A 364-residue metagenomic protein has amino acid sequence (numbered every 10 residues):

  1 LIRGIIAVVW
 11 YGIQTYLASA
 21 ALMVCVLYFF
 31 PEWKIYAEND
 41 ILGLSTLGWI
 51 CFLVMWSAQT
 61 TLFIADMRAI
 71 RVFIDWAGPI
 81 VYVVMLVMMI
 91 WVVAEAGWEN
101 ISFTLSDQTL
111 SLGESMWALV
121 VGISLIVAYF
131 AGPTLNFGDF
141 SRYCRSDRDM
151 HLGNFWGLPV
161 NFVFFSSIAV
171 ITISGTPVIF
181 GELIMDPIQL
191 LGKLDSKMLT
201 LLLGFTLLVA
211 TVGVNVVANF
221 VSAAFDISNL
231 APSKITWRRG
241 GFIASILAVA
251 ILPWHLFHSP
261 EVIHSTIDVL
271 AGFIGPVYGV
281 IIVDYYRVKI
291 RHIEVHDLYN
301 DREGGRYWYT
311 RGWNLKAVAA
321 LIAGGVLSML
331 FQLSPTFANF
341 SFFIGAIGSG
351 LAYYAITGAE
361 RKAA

Functional and structural regions predicted by a protein language model:
L1-I2, V24, V54-A77, V92 (+4 more regions): Membrane-water interface regions at transmembrane-helix termini and the short interhelical loops of multi-pass membrane
L1-N39, T211-S228: Hydrophobic transmembrane alpha-helices that form the core helical bundles of multi-pass secondary transporters
I2, I13, S19, I50-A94 (+4 more regions): Membrane-interface loop-to-helix entry segments
R3-Q14, P79-A94, L125-P133, L152-P177 (+1 more regions): Selective recognition of specific alpha-helical transmembrane segments in multi-pass small-molecule
T15, S19-E32, I80-D107, Y129 (+3 more regions): Hydrophobic alpha-helical segments and their helix-loop junctions in multi-pass secondary transporters
C51-A58, M89-A96, D107-V170, K197-V217 (+1 more regions): Hydrophobic, membrane-embedded alpha-helices of multi-pass small-molecule transporters
A65-G78, G132-F164, L183-M185, N219-R238 (+1 more regions): Hydrophobic, small-residue-rich membrane helices and short re-entrant helix-turn-helix hairpins that build
V277-A352, A359: C-terminal membrane-solvent junction of multi-pass transporters and transport-like membrane proteins
